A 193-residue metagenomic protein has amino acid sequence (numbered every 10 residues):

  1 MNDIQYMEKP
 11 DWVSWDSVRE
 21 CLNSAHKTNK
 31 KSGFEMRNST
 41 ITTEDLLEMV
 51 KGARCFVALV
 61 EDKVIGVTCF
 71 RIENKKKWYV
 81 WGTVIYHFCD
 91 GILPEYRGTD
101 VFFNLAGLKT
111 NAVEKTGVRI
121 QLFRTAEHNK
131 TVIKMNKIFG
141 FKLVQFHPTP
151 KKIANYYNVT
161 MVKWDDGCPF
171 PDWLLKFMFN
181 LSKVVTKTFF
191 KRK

Functional and structural regions predicted by a protein language model:
M1-I41: Short amphipathic alpha-helix that is part of the acyltransferase structural core
H26-E61, I65-I85, C89-D90: A conserved beta-strand-loop-helix scaffold within acyl/acetyltransferase catalytic domains
H87-G98, A126: A short, internal acetyl-CoA/4′-phosphopantetheine-binding micro-motif in the GNAT/acyltransferase core
I92, G98-N111, I138: Conserved acetyl-CoA-binding loop-helix of GNAT-fold acetyltransferases
V113-A126: Conserved GNAT acetyl-CoA-binding A-motif
E127-F146: Conserved active-site alpha-helix within GNAT-family acetyltransferase domains
T149-K193: C-terminal "cap" of GNAT-fold acetyltransferases
